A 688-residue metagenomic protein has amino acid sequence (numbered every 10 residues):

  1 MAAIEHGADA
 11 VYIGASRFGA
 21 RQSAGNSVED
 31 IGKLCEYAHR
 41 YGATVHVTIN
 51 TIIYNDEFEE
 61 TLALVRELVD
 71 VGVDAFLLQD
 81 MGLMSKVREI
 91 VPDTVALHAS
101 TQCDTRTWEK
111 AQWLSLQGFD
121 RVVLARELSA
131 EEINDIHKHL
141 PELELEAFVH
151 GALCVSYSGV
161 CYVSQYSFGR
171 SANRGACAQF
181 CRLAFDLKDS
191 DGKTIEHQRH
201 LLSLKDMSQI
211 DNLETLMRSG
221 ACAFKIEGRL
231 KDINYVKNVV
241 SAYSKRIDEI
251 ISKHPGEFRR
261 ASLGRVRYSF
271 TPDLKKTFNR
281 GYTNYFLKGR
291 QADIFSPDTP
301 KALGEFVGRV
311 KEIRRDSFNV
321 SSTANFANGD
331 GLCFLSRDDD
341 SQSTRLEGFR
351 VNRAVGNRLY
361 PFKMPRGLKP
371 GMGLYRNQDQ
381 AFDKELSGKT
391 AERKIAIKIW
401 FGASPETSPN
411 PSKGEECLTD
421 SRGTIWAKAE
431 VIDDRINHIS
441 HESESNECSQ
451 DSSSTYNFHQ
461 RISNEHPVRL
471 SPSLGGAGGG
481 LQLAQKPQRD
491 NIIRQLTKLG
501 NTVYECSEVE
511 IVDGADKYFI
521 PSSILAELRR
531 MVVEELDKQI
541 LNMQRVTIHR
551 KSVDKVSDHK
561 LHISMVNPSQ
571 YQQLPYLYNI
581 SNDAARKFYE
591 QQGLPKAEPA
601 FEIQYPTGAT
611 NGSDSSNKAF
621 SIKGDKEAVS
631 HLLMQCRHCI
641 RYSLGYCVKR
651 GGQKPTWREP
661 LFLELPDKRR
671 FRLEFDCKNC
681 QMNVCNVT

Functional and structural regions predicted by a protein language model:
M1-E5, A10-A20, L34-C35, Y41-I49 (+10 more regions): Surface-exposed amphipathic alpha-helical tracts and adjacent flexible/coil segments at the periphery of soluble enzymes
S23-G32: Aromatic- and glycine-enriched glycan-recognition loops and surfaces that form the carbohydrate-binding subsites
G82-L83: Alpha-helix capping/helix-boundary segments
V91-P92: Conserved phosphotransfer cores of two-component systems
R106-K110: Short, glycine/polar-rich helix-capping loops at beta-to-alpha or helix-loop-helix junctions that flank or form
G414, G475-G476: Periodic glycine anchor positions in long extracellular repeat architectures
